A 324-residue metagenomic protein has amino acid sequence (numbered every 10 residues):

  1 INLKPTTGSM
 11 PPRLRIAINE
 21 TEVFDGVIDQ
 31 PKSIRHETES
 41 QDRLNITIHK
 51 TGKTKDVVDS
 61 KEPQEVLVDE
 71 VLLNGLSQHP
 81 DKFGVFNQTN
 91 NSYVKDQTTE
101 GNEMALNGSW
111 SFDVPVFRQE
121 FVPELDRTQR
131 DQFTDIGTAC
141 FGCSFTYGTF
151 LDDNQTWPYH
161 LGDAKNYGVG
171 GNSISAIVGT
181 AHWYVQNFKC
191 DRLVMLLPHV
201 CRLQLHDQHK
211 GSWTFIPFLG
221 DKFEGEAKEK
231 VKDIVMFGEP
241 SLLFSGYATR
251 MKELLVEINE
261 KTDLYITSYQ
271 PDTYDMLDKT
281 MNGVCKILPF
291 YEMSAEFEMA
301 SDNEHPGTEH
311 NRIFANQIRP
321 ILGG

Functional and structural regions predicted by a protein language model:
I1-G8, N45-T51, K55-S60: A short beta-strand element within beta-rich, extracytoplasmic domains of secreted/secretory-pathway proteins
M10-L14, D42-L44, L67-D69: Short beta-strand/loop motifs in extracellular/secreted proteins, especially within beta-sandwich accessory domains
A17-E22, L73-G75: Short strand-turn-strand beta-turns centered on an Asx-Gly dipeptide
T21-E39, N87-S92: Extracellular carbohydrate recognition and processing domains and analogous Trp-centered ligand-binding platforms
T54-V85: Exposed low-complexity, polar/acidic, P/S/T/G-rich flexible segments that act as propeptides, protease-susceptible
S77-E120: Activation corresponds to long, low-complexity, non-globular regions
F121-N187, G307, I313: Serine-esterase "nucleophile elbow" of acetyl-processing enzymes
H182-G324: Alpha-helical cap/lid subdomain in secreted, periplasmic, or secretory-pathway luminal O-acyl-processing enzymes
